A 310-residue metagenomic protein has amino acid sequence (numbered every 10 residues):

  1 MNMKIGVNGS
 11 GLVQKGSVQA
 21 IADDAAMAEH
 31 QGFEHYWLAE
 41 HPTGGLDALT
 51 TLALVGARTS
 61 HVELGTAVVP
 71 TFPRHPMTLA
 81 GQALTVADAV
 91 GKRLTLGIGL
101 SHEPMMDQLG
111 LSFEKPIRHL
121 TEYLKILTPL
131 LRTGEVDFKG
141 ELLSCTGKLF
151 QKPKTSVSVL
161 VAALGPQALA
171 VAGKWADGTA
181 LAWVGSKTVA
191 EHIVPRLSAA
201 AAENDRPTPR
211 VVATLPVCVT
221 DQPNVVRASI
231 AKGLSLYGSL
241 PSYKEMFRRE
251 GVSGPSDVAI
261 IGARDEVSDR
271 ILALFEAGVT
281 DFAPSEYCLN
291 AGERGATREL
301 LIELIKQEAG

Functional and structural regions predicted by a protein language model:
M1-G310: Active-site-adjacent structural elements that line small-molecule/cofactor binding pockets in enzymes
